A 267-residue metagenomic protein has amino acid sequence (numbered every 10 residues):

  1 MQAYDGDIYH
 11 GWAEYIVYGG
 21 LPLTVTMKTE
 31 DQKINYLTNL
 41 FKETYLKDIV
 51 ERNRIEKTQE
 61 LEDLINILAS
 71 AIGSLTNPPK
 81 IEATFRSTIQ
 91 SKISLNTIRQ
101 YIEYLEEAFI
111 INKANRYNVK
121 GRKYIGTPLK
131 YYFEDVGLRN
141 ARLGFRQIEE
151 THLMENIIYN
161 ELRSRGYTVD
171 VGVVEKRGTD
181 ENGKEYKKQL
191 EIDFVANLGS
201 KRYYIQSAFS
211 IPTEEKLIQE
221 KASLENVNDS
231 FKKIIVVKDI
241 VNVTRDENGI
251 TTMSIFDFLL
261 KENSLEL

Functional and structural regions predicted by a protein language model:
M1-E175: Interdomain hinge/linker elements that couple catalytic modules in large macromolecular machines
T97-L267: A cross-kingdom feature that marks ATP-driven nucleic-acid transaction machinery
